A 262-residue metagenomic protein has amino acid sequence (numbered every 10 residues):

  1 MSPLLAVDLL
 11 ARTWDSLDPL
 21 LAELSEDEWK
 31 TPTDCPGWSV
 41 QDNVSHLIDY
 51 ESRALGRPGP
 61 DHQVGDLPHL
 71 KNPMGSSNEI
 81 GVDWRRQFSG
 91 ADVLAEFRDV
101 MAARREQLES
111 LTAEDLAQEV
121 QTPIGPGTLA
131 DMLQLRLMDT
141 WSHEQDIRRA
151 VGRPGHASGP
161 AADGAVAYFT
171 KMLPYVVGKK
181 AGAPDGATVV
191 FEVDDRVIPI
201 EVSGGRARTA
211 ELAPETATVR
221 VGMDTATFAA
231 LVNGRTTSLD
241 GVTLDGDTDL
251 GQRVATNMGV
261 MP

Functional and structural regions predicted by a protein language model:
M1-D42, A54-G56: An N-terminal domain-cap segment
M1-L4, R53-S110, D115: Short, helix-capping/interhelical loops that line the mouth of catalytic, cofactor-, or ligand-binding pockets
A6-T13, V93-E96, V100, M132-D139 (+2 more regions): Amphipathic alpha-helix face/heptad-repeat signature
W14, D18, A22, E51-L55 (+3 more regions): Structural signal for well-ordered, non-membrane alpha-helices
K30-K71, E119-G178: Short, contiguous alpha-helical
A162-I200: A glycine-rich beta-turn/hairpin centered on an aromatic-Pro dipeptide
T188-R220: Acidic/His-leaning functional-site neighborhoods
A213-P262: C-terminal interaction segments
